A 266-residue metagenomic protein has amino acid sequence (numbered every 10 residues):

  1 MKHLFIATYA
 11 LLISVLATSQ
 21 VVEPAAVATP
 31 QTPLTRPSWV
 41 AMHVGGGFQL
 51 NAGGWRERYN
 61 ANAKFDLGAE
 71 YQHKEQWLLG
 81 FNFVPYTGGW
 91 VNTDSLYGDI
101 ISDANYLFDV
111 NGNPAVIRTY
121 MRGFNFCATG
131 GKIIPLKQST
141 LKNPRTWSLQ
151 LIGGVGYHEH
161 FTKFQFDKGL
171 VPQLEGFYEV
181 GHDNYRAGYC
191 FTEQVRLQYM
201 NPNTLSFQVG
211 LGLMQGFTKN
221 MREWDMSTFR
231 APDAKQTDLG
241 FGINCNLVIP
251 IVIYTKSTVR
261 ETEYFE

Functional and structural regions predicted by a protein language model:
M1-L4, S19-Q20: Positively charged n-region of N-terminal signal peptides that target proteins for export
L12-T18: N-terminal signal peptide c-region/cleavage motif recognized by signal peptidases
Q20-N82, Y86, N246-V252, T262-E266: Short glycine/proline- and aromatic-enriched beta-strand/turn motifs that initiate or cap beta-hairpins
P33, G53-R58, G89-G123, H158-G188 (+1 more regions): Extracellular/periplasm-exposed beta-strand and loop segments of Gram-negative cell-envelope proteins, dominated by
L34-M42, E75-L79, F124, N143-L151 (+2 more regions): Outer-envelope beta-barrel architecture signal
V44-F48, L67-Y71, F83, A128-K132 (+4 more regions): Residues on the lipid-exposed face of transmembrane beta-strands in outer-membrane beta-barrel proteins
G80, Y120-K163: Internal, conserved structured core segments that host functional sites
E193-E266: Predominantly the C-terminal beta-signal and adjacent terminal strand-loop region of outer-membrane beta-barrel
